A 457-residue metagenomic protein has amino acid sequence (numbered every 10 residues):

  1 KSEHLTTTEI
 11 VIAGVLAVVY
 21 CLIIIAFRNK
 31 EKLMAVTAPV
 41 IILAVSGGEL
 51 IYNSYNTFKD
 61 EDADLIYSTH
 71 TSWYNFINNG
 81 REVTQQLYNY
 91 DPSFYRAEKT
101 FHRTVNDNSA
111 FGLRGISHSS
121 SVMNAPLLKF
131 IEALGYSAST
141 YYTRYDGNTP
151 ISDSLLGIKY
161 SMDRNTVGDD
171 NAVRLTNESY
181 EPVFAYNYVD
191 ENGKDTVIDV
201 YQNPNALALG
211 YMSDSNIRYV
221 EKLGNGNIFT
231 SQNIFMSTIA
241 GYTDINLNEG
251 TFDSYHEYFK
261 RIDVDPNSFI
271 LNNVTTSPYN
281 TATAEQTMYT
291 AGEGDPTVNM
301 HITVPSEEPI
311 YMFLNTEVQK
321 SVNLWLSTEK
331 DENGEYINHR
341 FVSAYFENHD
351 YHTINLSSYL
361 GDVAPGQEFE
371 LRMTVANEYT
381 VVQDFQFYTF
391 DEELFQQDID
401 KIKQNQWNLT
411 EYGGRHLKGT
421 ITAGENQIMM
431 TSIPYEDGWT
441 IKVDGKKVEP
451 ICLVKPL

Functional and structural regions predicted by a protein language model:
K1-F76: Contiguous transmembrane helix-bundle modules in multi-pass membrane proteins
T37-V45, F94-A97, I158-Y160, V197-V200 (+3 more regions): Beta-sheet entry/capping signal
I42-L50, R174-K222, E329-N338, Y388-D391: C-terminal, active-site-flanking charged/polar segments
I42-N75, V83-L156, L207, S213-D214 (+5 more regions): Extracytoplasmic/lumenal acceptor-recognition loop(s) of multi-pass membrane glycoenzymes
E49, G112, S161, G419 (+1 more regions): Hydrophobic, well-ordered secondary-structure elements that form the walls of internal hydrophobic environments
S139-N187: Periplasmic/luminal catalytic loop of GT-C fold multi-pass membrane glycosyltransferases that transfer sugars from
S154, N165-T166, D170, D195-I270 (+1 more regions): Catalytic cores of secreted or luminal carbohydrate-active enzymes
F259-L457: Active-site-proximal, structured, solvent-exposed surfaces of multi-pass membrane proteins that position macromolecular
